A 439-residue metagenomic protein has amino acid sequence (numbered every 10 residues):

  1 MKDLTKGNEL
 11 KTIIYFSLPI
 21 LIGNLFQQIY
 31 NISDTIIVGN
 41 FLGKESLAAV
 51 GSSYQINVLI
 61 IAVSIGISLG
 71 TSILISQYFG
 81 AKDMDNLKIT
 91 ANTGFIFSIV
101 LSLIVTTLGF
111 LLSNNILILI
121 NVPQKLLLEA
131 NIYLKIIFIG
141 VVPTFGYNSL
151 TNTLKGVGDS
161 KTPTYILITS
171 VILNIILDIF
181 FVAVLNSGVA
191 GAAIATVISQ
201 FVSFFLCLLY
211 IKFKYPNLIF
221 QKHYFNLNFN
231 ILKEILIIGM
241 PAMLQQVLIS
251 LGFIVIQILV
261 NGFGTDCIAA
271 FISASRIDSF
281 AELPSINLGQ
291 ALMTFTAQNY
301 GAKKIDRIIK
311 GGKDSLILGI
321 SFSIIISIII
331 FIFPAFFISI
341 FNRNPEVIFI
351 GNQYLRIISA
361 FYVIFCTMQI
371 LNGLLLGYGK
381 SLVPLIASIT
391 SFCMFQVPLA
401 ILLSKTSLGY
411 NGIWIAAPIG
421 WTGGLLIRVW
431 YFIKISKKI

Functional and structural regions predicted by a protein language model:
M1-S17, I75-G140, N186-G239, T296-F361 (+1 more regions): Short alpha-helical transmembrane segments in multi-pass integral membrane proteins
I20-I73, I137-T144, K233-Q298, G319-I326 (+3 more regions): Transmembrane helix-bundle signature of multi-pass secondary active exporters and lipid flippases
I32, F41-K44, Y78-A81, G156-V157 (+6 more regions): Helix-loop interface residues and adjacent transmembrane-helix termini in multi-pass membrane transporters, primarily
L47-T107, T144-P163, A270-P334, F365-A387: Small-residue-rich hydrophobic transmembrane alpha-helices
L59, N174-D178, F204-L208, F280-L283 (+3 more regions): Hydrophobic transmembrane alpha-helices of multi-pass small-molecule transporters
S68, I136-K155, P163-V171, A192-C207 (+4 more regions): Short runs within selected transmembrane alpha-helices of multi-pass transporters and secretion channels
G109, N152, D178, V182 (+7 more regions): Structural signal for membrane-spanning alpha-helices in multi-pass inner-membrane proteins, emphasizing helix cores
Q369, M394-S404: Transmembrane alpha-helical segments of integral membrane proteins
